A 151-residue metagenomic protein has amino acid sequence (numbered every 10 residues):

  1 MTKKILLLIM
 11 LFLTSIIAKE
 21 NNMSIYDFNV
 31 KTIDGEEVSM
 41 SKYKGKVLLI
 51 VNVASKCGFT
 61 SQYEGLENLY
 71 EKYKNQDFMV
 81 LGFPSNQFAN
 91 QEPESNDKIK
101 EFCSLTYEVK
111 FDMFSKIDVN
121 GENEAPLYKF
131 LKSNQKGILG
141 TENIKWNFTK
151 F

Functional and structural regions predicted by a protein language model:
M1-T2: N-terminal secretory signal peptides that target proteins for export/translocation
I5-T14: Sec-dependent N-terminal signal peptides
K19-S41, P126: N-terminal "domain-start" segment that seeds a small globular fold
S41-S61, L66, M79-P84: Short active-site neighborhood of thiol/selenol oxidoreductases, capturing the structured segment around
K44-L48, K74-M79, Y107-D112: Loop/turn elements at helix/coil->beta-strand transitions in domains of secreted/extracellular proteins
G58-K72, P93-D97: Typically the conserved alpha-helix immediately C-terminal to a functionally engaged Cys/Sec in thioredoxin-like
D77-E94, K110-G121: Thiol-based oxidoreductase modules, predominantly thioredoxin-like and allied folds used for disulfide exchange
C103-S104, E108-F151: Thiol/selenol-based redox catalytic cores and closely related redox-interacting motifs
